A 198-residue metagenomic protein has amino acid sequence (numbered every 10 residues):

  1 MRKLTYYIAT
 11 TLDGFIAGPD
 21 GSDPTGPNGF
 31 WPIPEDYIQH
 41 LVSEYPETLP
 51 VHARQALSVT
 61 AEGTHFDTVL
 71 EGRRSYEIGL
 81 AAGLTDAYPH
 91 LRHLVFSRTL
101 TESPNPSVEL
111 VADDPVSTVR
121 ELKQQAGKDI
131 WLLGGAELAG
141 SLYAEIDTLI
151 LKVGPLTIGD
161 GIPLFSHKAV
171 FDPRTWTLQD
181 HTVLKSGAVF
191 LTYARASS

Functional and structural regions predicted by a protein language model:
M1-S198: Enzymes that bind and transform nitrogen-containing heteroaromatic metabolites
